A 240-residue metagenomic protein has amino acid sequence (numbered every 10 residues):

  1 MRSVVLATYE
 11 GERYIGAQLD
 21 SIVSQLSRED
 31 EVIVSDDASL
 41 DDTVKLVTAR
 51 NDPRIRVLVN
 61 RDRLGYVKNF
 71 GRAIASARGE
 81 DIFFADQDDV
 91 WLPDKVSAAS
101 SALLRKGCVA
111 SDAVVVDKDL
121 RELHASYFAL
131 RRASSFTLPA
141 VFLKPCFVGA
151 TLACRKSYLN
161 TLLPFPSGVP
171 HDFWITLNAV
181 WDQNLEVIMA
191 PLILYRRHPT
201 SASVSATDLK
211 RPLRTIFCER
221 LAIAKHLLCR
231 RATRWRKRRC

Functional and structural regions predicted by a protein language model:
G11-S24: Short, well-formed alpha-helical segments that are part of the catalytic scaffolds of diverse glycosyltransferases
Y14-G16, S39-A49, D94: Acidic helix N-cap motif at the loop->helix transition within catalytic regions of sugar-transfer enzymes
S21, D36-K45, D62: A conserved acidic beta->alpha catalytic loop
E29-A38, L58-N60: Short beta-strand/loop segment that forms part of the nucleotide-sugar
N60-A77: Glycine-rich, basic loop-to-helix element that forms the pyrophosphate-binding segment of sugar-nucleotide handling
I82: Short aromatic/hydrophobic "clamp" motif used to bind/position activated sugar donors
V96-L123: Conserved donor NDP-sugar-binding/catalytic core segment of glycosyltransferases
S135-A206: Conserved nucleotide-sugar donor-binding catalytic segment
